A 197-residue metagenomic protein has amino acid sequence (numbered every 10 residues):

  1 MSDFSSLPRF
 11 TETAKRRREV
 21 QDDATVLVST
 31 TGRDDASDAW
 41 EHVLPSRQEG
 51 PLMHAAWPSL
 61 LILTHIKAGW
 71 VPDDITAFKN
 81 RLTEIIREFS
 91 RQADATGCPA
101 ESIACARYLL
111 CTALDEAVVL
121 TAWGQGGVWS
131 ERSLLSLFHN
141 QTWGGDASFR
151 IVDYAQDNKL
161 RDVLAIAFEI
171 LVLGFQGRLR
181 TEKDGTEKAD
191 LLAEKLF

Functional and structural regions predicted by a protein language model:
D3-E116: Non-catalytic, solvent-exposed interaction/assembly segments
E49, I75-K79, A100, F138 (+3 more regions): Conserved phosphate/pyrophosphate-binding and hydrolysis machinery centered on Walker-type P-loop NTPases, extending
A104-K183: Membrane-proximal low-complexity regions enriched in glycine and acidic/polar residues
K188-F197: Juxtamembrane amphipathic/hinge helix adjacent to a transmembrane helix
